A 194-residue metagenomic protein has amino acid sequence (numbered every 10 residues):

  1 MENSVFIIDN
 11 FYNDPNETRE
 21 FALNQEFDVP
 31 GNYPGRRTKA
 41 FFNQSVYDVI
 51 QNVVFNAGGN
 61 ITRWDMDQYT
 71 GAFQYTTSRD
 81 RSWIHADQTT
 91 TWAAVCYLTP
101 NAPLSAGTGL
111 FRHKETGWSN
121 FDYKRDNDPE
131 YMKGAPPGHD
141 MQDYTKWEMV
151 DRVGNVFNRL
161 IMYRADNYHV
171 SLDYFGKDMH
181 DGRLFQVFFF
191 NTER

Functional and structural regions predicted by a protein language model:
M1-I84, G107-T108, K114, N127: Non-heme Fe(II)/2-oxoglutarate
S78-R194: Catalytic core of non-heme Fe(II) oxygenases with the double-stranded beta-helix
